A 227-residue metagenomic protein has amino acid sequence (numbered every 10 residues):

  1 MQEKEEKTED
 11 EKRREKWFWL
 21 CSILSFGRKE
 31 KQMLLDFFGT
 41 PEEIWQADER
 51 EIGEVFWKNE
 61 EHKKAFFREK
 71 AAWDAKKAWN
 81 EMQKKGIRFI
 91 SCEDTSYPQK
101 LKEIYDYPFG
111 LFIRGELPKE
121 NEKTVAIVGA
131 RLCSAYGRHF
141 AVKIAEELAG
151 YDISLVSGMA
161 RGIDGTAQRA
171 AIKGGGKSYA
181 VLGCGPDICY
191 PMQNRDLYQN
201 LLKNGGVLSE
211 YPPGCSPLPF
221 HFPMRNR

Functional and structural regions predicted by a protein language model:
M1-T95: Short, small/acidic-rich helices and loops at N termini and domain boundaries of DNA replication/processing enzymes
Q2-R13, N80, S91-R227: Glycine-biased, small-residue-rich flexible motifs in mid-sequence functional cores and linkers
